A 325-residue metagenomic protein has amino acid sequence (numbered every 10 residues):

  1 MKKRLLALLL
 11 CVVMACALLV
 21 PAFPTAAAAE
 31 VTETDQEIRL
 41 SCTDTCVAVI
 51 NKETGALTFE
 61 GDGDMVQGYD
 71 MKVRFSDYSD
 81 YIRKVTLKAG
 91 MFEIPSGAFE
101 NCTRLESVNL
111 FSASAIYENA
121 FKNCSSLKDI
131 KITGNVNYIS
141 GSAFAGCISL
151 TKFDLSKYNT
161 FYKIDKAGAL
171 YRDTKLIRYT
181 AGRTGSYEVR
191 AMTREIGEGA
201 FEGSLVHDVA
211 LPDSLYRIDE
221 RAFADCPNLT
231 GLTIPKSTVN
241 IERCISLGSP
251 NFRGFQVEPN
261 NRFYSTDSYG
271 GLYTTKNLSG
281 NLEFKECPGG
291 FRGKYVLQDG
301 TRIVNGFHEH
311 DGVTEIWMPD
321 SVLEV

Functional and structural regions predicted by a protein language model:
M1-L10: Positively charged n-region of N-terminal signal peptides that target proteins for export
L10-L18: Hydrophobic core
L18-E33: Sec-dependent signal peptide cleavage junction
T32-N51, G61-Y69: Extracellular, modular beta-sheet/disulfide-rich ectodomains of secreted and cell-surface proteins
T54-D64, S79-E93, T103-A115, C124-Y138 (+8 more regions): Structural signature of tandem-repeat unit edges
V66-V73, P95: A composition-driven surface/loop motif
F201, F307-H308: Ligand-site clamp/hinge motif
